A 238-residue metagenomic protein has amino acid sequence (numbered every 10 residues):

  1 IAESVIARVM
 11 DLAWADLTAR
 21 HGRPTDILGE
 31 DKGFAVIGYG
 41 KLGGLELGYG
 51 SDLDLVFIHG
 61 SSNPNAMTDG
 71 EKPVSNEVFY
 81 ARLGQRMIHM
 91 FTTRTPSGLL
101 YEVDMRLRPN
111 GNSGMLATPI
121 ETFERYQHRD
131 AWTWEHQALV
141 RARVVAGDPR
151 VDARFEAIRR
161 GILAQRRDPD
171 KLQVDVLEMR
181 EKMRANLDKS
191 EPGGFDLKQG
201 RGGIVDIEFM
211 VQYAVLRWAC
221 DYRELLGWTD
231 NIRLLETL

Functional and structural regions predicted by a protein language model:
I1-L238: A nucleotide- and high-energy phosphate-metabolite-utilizing enzyme signature
